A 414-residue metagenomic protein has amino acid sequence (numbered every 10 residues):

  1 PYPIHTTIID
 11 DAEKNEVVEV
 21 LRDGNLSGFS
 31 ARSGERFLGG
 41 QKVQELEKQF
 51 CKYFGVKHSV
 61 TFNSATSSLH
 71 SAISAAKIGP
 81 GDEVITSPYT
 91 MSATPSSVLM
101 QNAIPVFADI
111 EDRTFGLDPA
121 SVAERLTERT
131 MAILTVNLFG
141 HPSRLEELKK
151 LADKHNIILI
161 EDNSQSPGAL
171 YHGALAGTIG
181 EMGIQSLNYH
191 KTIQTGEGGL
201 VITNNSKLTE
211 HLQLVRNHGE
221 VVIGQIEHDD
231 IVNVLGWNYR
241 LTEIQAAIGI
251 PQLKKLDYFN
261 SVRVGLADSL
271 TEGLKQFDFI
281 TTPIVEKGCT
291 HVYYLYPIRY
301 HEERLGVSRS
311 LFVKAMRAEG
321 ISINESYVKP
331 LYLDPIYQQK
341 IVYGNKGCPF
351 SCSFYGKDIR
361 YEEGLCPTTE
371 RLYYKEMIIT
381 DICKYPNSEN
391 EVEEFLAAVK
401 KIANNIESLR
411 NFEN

Functional and structural regions predicted by a protein language model:
P1-A75, Q101, L148, D153 (+3 more regions): Conserved PLP-binding active-site segment in aminotransferase class I/II-type PLP enzymes
E45-K48, K57, A120, E124 (+5 more regions): PLP-dependent aminotransferase class I/II
G55, S71, S87, Y189 (+3 more regions): Conserved beta-strand->loop/alpha-helix structural units within folded catalytic cores of enzymes with alpha/beta
V60, I85, V106, L159-I160 (+3 more regions): Structural detector of well-ordered beta-strand residues that form the stable sheet scaffold of enzyme domains
F62, A108, I379-T380: Hydrophobic residues at beta-strand termini and immediately following loops that shape nucleotide-binding pockets
S74-K154, I158-N163, L170: PLP-dependent aminotransferase-like
E161-T195, G224, H228-N233: Conserved active-site segment immediately N-terminal to the catalytic lysine that forms the internal aldimine
Q185-S186, G199-N205: Short beta-strand-to-turn element immediately C-terminal to the catalytic PLP-Schiff-base lysine in fold type I
